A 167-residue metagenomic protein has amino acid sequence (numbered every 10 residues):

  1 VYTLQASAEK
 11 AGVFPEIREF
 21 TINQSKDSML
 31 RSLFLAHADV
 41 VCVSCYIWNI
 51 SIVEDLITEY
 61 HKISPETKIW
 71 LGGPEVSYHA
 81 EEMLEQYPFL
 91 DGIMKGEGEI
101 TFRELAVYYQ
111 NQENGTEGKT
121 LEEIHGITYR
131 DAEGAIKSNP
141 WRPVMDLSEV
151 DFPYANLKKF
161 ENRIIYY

Functional and structural regions predicted by a protein language model:
V1-K10: Short, charged N-terminal beta->alpha structural module
S7, F14-P143: Glycine-rich beta-alpha loop elements in corrinoid/cobalamin-binding modules across cobalamin-dependent enzymes
S148-Y167: Radical SAM [4Fe-4S] cluster-binding motif and immediate context
